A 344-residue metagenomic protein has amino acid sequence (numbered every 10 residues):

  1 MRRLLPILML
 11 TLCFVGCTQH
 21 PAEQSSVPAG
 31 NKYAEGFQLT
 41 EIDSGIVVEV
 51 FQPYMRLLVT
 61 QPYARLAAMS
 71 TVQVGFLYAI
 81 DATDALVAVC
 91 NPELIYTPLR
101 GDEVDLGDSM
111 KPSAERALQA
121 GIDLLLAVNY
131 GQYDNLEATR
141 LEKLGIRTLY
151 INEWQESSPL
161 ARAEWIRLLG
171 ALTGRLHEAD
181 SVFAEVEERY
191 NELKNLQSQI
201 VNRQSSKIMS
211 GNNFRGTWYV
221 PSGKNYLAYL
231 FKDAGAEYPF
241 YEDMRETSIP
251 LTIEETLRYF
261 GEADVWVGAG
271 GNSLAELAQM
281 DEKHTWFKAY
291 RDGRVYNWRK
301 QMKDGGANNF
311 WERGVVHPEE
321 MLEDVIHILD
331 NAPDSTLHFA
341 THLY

Functional and structural regions predicted by a protein language model:
M1-L12, N195-S205: Short, basic, low-complexity termini and linkers enriched in Ser/Thr/Gly/Pro that act as targeting/leader peptides
C17-V74, E178-M209, A275-A278, I328 (+1 more regions): Bacterial Sec-exported substrate-binding components of ABC uptake systems
D43-I46, V50, V59-A120, L124-G131: A short, structured surface patch at a secondary-structure boundary
P62, V72-F76, A82, S113 (+8 more regions): Stable alpha-helical elements in mature extracytoplasmic
A67-A68, L86-V89, L124-V128, T148-I151 (+5 more regions): Structural recognition of the beta-strand scaffold that forms the well-ordered cores of secreted hydrolase catalytic
D123-L126, D134-T217, Y241, M302-Y344: Extracytoplasmic substrate-binding proteins
L193-L196, R203-D281: Flexible, glycine-rich surface segments
E246-S335, T341-H342: C-terminal soluble interaction/assembly domains
